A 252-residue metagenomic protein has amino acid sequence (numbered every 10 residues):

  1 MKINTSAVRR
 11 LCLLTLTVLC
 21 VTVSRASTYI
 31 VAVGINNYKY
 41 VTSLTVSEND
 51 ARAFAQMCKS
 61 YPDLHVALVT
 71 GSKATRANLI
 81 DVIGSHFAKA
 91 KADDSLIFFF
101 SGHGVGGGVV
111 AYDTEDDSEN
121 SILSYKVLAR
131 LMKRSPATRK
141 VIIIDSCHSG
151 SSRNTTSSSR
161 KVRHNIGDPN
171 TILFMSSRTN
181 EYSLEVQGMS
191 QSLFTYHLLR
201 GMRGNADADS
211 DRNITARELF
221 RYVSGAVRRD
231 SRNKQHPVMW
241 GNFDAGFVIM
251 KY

Functional and structural regions predicted by a protein language model:
K2-S6, L13, T22-Y252: Cysteine endopeptidase catalytic domains of the caspase/legumain-like
V18-L19: Repetitive helical segments and hydrophobic/amphipathic motifs
